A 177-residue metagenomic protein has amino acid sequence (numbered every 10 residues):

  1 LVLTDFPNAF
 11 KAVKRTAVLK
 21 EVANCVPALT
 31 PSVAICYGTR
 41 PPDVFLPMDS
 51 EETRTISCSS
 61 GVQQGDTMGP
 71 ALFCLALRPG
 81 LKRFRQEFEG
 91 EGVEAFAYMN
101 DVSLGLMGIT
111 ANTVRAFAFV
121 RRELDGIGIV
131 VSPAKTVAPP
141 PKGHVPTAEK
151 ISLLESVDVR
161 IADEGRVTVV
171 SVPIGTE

Functional and structural regions predicted by a protein language model:
L3-M99, L104-A116, P139-P141: Conserved polymerase palm-domain catalytic core
N24-P31, R122-V131: Structural alpha-beta junctions
E51-I56, V130-V131, G165-V169: Short acidic (Asp/Glu) and glycine-rich catalytic loops that position anionic groups and cofactors
S60, A95-F96, E123, I129 (+1 more regions): Residue-level marker of motif borders
L77, G92, S156-E177: Basic, alpha-helical interaction scaffolds
I109, A118, V130-G165: Short, conserved micro-motifs composed of acidic
R115-E123: Short amphipathic alpha-helices in soluble, non-transmembrane regions that often serve as interface/regulatory elements
